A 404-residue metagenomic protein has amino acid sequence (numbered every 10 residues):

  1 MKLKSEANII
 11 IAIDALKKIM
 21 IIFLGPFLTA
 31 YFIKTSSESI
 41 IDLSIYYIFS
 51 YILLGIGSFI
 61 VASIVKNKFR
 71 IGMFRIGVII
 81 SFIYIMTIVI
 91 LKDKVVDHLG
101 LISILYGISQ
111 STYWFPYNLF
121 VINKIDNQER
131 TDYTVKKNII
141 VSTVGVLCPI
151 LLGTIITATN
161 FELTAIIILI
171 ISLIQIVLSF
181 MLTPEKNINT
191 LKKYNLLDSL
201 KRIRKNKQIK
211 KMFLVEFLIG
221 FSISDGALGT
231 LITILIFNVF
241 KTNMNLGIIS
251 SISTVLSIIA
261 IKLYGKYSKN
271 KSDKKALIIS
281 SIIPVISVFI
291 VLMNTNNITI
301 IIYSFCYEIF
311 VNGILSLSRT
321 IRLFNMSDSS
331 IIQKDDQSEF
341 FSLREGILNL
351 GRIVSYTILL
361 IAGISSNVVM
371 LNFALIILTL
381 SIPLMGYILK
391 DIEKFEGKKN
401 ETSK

Functional and structural regions predicted by a protein language model:
M1-G55, Q208-S251: Helix-loop boundary and gating motifs at the non-cytosolic
A15, V96-Y113, T299-S316: Hydrophobic core of transmembrane alpha-helices in multi-pass small-molecule transporters, especially MFS/SLC-type
T29-K34, S63, V146-A165, F237-N238 (+1 more regions): Transmembrane alpha-helix termini and helix-breaking/packing motifs in multi-pass membrane transporters
G57-R70, I156, A260-D273: Helix-to-loop junctions at the C-terminal end of transmembrane segments in multipass secondary transporters
G72-T87, L169, K275-I290: Structural signature of the two symmetry-related core transmembrane helices
Y106-I140: Cytoplasmic helix-loop-helix junction between adjacent transmembrane helices in 12-TM secondary transporters
T112-I125, G313-I332: Intracellular juxtamembrane helix-capping segments at the cytosolic ends of symmetry-related transmembrane helices
T134-I150, R344-S355: Glycine-rich segments within core transmembrane alpha-helices of 12-TM secondary carriers
